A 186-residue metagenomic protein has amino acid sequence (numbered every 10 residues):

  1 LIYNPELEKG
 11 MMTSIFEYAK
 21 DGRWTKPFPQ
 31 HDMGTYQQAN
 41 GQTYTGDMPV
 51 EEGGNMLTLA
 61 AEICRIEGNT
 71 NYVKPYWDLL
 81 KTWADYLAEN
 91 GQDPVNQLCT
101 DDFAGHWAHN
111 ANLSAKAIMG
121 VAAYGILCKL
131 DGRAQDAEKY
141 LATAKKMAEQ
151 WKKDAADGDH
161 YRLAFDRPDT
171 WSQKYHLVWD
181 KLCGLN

Functional and structural regions predicted by a protein language model:
L1-P94, N110-Y124, C128: Aromatic-rich carbohydrate-recognition surfaces in CAZymes
I2-P5, W24, Q38-G41, P49 (+3 more regions): Extended ligand-binding clefts on enzyme/binding-domain cores
T58, G132, A155: Active-site proximal loops enriched in glycine and acidic residues that flank catalytic Cys/His/Asp and coordinate
P75, N96-C99, G132-A142: Short, glycine/acidic-rich hinge or "gate" loops at secondary-structure transitions that mediate conformational
E89-Q97, K153-A156: C-terminal ends of transmembrane alpha-helices and the immediately adjacent extracellular/lumenal or cytosolic loop
L98-H106: Short linear capping/connector segments at secondary-structure termini
G120-L127, A134-A137, L141-K145, E149: Extracytoplasmic, non-cytosolic globular domains
